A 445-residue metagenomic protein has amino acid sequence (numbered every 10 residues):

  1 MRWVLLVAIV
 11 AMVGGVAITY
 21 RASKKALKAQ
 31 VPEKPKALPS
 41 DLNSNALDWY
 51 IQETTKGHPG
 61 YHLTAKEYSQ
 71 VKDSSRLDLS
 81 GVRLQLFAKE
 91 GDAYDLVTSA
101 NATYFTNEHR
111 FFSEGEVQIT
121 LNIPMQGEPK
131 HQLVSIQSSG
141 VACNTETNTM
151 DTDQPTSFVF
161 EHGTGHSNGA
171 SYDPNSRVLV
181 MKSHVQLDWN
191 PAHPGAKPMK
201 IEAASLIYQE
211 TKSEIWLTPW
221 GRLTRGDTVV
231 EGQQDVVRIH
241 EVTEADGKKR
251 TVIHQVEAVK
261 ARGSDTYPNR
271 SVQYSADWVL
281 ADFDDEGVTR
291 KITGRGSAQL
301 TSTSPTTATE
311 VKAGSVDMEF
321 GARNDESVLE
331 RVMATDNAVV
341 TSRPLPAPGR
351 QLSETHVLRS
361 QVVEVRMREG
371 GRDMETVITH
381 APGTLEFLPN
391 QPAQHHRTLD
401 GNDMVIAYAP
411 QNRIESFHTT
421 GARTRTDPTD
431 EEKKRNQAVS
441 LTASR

Functional and structural regions predicted by a protein language model:
M1-R445: Mature-chain termini and adjacent capping regions
